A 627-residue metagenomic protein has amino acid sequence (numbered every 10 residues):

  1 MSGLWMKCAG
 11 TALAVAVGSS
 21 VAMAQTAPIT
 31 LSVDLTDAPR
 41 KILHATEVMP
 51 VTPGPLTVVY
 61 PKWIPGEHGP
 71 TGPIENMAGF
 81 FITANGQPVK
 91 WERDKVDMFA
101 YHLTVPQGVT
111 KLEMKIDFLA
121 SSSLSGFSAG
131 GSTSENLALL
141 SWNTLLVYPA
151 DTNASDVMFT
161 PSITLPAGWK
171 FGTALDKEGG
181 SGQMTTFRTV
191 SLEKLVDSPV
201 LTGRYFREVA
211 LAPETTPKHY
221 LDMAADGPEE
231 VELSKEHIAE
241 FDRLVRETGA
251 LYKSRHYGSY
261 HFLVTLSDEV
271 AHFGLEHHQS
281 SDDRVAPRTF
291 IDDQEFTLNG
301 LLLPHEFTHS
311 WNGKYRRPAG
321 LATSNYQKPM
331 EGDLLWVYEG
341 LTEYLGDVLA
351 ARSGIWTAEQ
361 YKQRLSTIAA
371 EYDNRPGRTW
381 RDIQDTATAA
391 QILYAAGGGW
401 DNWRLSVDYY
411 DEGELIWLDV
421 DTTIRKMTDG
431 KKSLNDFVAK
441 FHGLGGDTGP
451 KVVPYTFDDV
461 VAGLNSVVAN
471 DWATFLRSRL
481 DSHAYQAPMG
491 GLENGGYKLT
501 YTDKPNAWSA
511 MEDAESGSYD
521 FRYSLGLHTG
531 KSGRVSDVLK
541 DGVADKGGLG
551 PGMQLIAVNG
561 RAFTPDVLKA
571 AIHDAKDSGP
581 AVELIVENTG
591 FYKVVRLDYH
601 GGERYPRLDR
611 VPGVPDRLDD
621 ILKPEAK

Functional and structural regions predicted by a protein language model:
M1-W5: N-terminal secretory signal peptides that target proteins for export/translocation
A9-S20: Bacterial N-terminal signal peptides
Q25-W63: Early extracytoplasmic/domain-onset interaction patches
P28, I42-H44, P53-P55, E75-M77 (+9 more regions): Extracytoplasmic
T36, V48-P50, P65, P70-G79 (+2 more regions): Non-catalytic architectural context of zinc metalloproteases
E47, A210-L335, L341, L345: Juxtacatalytic substrate-recognition/specificity segment
V285, R316-Q384: Acidic/histidine-rich catalytic neighborhood
G346, W356-K627: C-terminal recognition in membrane/secretory proteostasis and scaffolding
